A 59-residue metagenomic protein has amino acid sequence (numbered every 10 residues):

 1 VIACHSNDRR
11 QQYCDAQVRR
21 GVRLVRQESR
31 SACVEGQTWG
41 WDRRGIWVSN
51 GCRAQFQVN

Functional and structural regions predicted by a protein language model:
V1-N59: Extracellular, modular beta-sheet/disulfide-rich ectodomains of secreted and cell-surface proteins
